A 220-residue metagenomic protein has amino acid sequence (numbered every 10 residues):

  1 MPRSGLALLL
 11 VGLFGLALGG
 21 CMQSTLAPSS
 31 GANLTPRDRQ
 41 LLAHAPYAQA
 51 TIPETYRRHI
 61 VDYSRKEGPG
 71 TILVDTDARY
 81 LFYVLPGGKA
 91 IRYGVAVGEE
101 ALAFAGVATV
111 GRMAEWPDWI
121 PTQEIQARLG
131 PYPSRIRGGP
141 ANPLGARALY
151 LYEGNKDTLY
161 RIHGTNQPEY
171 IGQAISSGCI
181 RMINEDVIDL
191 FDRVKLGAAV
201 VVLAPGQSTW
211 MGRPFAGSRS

Functional and structural regions predicted by a protein language model:
P2-G5, L9-I180, N184-S220: N-terminal pre-domains immediately preceding structured catalytic cores
